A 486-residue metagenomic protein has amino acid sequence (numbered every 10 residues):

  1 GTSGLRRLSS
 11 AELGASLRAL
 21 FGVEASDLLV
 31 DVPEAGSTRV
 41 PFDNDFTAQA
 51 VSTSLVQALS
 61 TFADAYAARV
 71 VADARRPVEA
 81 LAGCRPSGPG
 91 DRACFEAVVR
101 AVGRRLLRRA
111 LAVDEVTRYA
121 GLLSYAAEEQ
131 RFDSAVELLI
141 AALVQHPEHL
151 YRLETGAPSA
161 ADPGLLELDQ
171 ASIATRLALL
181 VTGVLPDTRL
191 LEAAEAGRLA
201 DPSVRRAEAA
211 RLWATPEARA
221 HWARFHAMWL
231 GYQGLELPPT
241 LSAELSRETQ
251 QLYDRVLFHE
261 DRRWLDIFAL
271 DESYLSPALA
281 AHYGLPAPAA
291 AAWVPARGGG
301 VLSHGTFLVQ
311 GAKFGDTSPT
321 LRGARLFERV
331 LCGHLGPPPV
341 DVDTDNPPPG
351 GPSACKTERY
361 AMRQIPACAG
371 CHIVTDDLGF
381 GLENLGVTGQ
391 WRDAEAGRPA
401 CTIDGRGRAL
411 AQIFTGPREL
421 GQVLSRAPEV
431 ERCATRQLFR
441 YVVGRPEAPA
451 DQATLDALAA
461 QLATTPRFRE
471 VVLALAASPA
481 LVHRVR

Functional and structural regions predicted by a protein language model:
G1-A68, A72-D73, E79-G83, A101-R109 (+11 more regions): Periplasmic c-type cytochrome electron-transfer domains
G1-L8, P86-G88, L150, E154-T175 (+6 more regions): Extended, non-catalytic structural segments that build the interaction scaffolds of large macromolecular assemblies
A15, A19, M228, Q364-I373 (+1 more regions): C-type cytochrome heme c attachment motif
A19, L28-V32, E115, L150-G156 (+6 more regions): Short, solvent-exposed loop/turn and secondary-structure capping segments
A35, V40, D45-R100, L385-T435: Short, functional "switch" segments adjacent to catalytic/cofactor/reactive centers
T47, V144, A174, L180-V181 (+6 more regions): A cross-family structural signal marking well-folded subdomains
P86-L139, A160: A conserved hydrophobic secondary-structure block that centers on an alpha-helix together with its immediately flanking
A280, V294-E431, V442, P449 (+1 more regions): Sequence context surrounding c-type heme c attachment/ligation sites in exported
